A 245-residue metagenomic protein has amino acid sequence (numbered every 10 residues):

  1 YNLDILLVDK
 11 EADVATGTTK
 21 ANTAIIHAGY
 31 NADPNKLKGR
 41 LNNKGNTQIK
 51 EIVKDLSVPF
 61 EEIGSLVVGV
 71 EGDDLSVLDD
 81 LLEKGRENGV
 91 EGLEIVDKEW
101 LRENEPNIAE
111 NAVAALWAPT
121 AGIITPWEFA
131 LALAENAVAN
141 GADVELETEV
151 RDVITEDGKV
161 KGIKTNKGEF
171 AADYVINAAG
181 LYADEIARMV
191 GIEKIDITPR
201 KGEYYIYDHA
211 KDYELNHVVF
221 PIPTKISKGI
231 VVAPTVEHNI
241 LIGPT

Functional and structural regions predicted by a protein language model:
Y1, I26, T47, L56-E61 (+3 more regions): Active-site substrate-recognition segment that forms the wall of the catalytic cavity or substrate channel
Y1-K20: Glycine-rich FAD pyrophosphate-binding loop
I5, G92-L93, V175: Hydrophobic anchor at the start of a short beta-strand that flanks the dinucleotide cofactor-binding loop
G17-A24, I108: Short, flexible, mixed-charge acidic loops at enzyme active sites
A24-N104, V113, G229-I230: Dinucleotide-binding Rossmann-like beta1-alpha1 core, especially the glycine-rich loop that anchors the ADP
D73-S76, N104-A112, I154-K161, D212: A short, glycine/Asx- and small/polar-enriched loop/turn that sits immediately N-terminal to a beta-strand
E94-D97, V144-L146, N177, I242: General beta-strand structural signal in soluble alpha/beta enzymes
L116-Y174, Y182: Helical element adjacent to the flavin cofactor pocket in flavoenzyme catalytic cores
